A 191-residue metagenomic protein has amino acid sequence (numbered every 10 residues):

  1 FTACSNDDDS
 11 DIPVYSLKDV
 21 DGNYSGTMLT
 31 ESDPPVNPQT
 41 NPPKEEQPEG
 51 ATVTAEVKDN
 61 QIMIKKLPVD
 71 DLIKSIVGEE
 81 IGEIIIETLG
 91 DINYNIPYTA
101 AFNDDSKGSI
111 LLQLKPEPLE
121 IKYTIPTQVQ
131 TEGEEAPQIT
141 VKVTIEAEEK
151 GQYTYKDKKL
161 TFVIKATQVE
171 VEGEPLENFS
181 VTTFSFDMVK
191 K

Functional and structural regions predicted by a protein language model:
F1-S25, M188-K191: Bacterial Sec-dependent N-terminal signal peptides
D8-P13, E45-V57, T144-Q152: Generic detector of contiguous secondary-structure segments
S16, K65-V69, T154: Alpha-helix initiation/capping motif
D19-S25, K58-I62, G108-L112, D157-T161: Short, hydrophobic/aromatic-rich segments at coil-to-beta transitions
G22, V53, F184-F186: Hydrophobic residues positioned within well-ordered beta-strands of beta-sheet architectures
S25-V77, P126, Q130-G133, Q168-E177: Short, solvent-exposed loop/hinge segments that bridge or flank secondary-structure elements
V57-E148: Predominantly extracellular/secreted and cell-surface proteins with exposed, flexible low-complexity segments
T140-K191: Edge beta-strand at a domain terminus
